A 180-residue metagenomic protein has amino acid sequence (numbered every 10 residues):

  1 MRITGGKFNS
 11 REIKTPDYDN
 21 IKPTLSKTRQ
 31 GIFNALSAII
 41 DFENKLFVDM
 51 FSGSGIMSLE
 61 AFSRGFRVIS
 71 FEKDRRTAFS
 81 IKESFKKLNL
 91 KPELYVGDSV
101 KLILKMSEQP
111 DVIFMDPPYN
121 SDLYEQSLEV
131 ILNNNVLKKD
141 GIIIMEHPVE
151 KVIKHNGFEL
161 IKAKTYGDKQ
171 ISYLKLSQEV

Functional and structural regions predicted by a protein language model:
M1-V180: Class I S-adenosyl-L-methionine-dependent methyltransferase catalytic core
